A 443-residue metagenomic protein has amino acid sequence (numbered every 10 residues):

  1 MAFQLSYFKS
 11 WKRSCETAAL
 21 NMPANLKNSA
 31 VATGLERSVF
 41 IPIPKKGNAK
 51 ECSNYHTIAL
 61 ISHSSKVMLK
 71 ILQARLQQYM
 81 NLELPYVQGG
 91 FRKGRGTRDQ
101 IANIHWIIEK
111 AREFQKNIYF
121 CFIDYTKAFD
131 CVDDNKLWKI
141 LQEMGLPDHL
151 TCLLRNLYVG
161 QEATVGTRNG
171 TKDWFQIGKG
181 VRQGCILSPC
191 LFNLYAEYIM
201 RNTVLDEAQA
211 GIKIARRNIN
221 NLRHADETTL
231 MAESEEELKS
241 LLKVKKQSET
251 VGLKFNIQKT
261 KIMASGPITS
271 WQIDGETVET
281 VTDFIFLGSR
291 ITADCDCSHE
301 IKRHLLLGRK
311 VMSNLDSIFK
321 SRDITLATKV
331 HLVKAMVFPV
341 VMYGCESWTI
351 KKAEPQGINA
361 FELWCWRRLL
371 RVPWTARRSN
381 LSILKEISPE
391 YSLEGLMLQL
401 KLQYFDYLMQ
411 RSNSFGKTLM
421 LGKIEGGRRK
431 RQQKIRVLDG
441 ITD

Functional and structural regions predicted by a protein language model:
M1-Y195: Conserved pre-catalytic core of RNA-dependent polymerases
D148-T151, N156, V165-D443: Short linear motifs embedded in intrinsically disordered, charge-biased segments
